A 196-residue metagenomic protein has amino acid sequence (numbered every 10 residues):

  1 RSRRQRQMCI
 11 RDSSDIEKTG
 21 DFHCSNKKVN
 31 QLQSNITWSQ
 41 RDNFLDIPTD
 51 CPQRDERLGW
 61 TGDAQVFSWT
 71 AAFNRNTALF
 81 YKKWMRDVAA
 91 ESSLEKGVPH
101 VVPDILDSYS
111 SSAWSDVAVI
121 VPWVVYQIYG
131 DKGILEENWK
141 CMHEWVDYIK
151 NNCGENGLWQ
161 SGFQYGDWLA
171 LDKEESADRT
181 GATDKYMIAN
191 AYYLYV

Functional and structural regions predicted by a protein language model:
R1-I10: Single conserved hydrophobic/aromatic residue that forms the stacking wall/gate of nucleotide- or nucleobase-binding
R11-N35, R41-D42, P48-H100, Y109 (+2 more regions): Active-site acid/base region of carbohydrate-active enzymes
W84, V121-P122: Hydrophobic alpha-helical segments typical of transmembrane helices and their membrane-interface/capping positions
